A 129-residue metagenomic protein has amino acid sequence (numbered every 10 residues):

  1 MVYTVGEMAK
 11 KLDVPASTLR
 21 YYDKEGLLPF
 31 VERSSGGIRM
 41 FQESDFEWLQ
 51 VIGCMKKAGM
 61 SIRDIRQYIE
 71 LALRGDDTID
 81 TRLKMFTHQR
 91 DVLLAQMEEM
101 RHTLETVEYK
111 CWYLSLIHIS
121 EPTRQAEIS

Functional and structural regions predicted by a protein language model:
M1, P15, A58: Flexible coil/turn residues that form the inter-helical turn or adjacent wing/linker of helix-turn-helix
T4-K10, P29-E32, E43-S120: Arg/Lys-rich, alpha-helical DNA-contact motif
M8, P15-T18: Short glycine/proline-centered loop/turn elements that form peptide/ligand docking sites
L12-D13, G37: Conserved beta-strand-loop-alpha-helix junction that forms the acyl-donor binding cleft
S17-S35: Major-groove DNA-recognition helix of helix-turn-helix-type DNA-binding domains
G36-Q42: Minor-groove-contacting beta-hairpin "wing" of winged helix-turn-helix DNA-binding domains
H118-E121, Q125-S129: Single conserved hydrophobic/aromatic residue that forms the stacking wall/gate of nucleotide- or nucleobase-binding
